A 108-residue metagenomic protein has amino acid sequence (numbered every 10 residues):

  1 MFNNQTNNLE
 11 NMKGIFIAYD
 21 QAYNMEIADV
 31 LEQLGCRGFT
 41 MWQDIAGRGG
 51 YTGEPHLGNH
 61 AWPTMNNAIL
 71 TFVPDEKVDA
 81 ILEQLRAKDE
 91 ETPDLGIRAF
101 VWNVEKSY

Functional and structural regions predicted by a protein language model:
M1-Y108: Positively charged, small/polar-rich N-terminal and surface patches that mediate targeting and assembly and bind
